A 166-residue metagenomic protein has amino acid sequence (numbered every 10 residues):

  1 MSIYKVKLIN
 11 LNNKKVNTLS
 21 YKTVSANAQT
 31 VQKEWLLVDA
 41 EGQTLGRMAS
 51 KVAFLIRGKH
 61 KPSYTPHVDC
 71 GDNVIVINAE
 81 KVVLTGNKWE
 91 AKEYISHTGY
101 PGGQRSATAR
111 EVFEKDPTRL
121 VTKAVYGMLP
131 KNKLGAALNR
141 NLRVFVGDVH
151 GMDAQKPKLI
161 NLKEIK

Functional and structural regions predicted by a protein language model:
I3-Y126, K133, G151-K166: Ribosome large-subunit tunnel/peptidyl-transferase-proximal elements
N132-F145: C-terminal structural segments of small proteins and small subunits
V144-M152: Short, highly charged C-terminal tails/helix-capping segments
